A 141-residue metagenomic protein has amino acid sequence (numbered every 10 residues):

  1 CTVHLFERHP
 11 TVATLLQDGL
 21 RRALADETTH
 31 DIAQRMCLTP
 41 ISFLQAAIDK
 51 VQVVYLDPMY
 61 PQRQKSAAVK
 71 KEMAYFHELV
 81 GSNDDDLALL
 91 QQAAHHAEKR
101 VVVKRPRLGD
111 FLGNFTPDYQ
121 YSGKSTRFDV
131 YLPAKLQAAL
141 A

Functional and structural regions predicted by a protein language model:
T2, F6-V53: S-adenosyl-L-methionine
P10, Q45, M59-P61, R107: Short, glycine/acidic-enriched loop or turn micro-motifs at the edges of active sites
A13, I48, R63-Q64, D110-F111: Conserved protein kinase catalytic core
A47-Y55, K65, P106: Conserved AdoMet/S-adenosylmethionine-binding subsite of the radical SAM
P58-L89: Mobile active-site "lid"/loop adjacent to the S-adenosyl-L-methionine
A68-M73, H77-L79, N114-F115, S125-A141: SAM/dcSAM-binding transferase cores
D85-L132: Conserved Class I SAM-dependent methyltransferase catalytic core
